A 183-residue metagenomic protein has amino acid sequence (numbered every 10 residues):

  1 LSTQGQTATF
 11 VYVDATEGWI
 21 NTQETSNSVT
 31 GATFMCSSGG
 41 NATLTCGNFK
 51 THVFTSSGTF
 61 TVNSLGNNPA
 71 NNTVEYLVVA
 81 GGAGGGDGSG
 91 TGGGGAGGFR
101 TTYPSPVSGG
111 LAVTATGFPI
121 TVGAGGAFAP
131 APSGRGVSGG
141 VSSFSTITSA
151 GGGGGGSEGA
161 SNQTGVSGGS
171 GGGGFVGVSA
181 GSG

Functional and structural regions predicted by a protein language model:
L1-G183: Glycine-biased low-complexity/repetitive sequence motifs
